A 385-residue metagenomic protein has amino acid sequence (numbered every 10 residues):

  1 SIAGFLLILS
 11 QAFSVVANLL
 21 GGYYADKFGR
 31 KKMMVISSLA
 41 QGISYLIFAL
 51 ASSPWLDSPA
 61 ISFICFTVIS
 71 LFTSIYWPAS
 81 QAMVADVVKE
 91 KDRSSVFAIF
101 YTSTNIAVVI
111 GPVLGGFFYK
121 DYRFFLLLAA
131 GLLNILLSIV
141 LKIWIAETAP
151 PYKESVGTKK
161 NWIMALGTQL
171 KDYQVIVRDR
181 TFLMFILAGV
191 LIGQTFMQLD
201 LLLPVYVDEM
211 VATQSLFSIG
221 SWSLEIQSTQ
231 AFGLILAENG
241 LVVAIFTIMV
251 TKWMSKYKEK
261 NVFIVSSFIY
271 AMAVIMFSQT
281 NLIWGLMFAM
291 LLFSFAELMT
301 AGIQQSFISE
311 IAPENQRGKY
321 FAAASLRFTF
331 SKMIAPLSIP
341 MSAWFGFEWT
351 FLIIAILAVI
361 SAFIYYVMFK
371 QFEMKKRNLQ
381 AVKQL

Functional and structural regions predicted by a protein language model:
Q11-L19, V108-V109, G240-I248, K332-P336: Residue-level signature of mid-helix packing/kink "hotspots" within the transmembrane helices of 12-pass Major
V16-S53: Conserved MFS/SLC helix-loop-helix module at the cytosolic interface between two early adjacent transmembrane helices
A17-R30, I245-E259: Helix-to-loop junctions at the C-terminal end of transmembrane segments in multipass secondary transporters
L39-L56, F268-N281: C-terminal ends and interior cores of transmembrane alpha-helices in multi-pass membrane transporters/permeases
S44, D57-I75, G285-M299: Hydrophobic core of transmembrane alpha-helices in multi-pass small-molecule transporters, especially MFS/SLC-type
F66-T104: Cytoplasmic helix-loop-helix junction between adjacent transmembrane helices in 12-TM secondary transporters
S138-G157, V367-A381: Helix-loop junctions on the cytosolic side of multi-pass membrane transporters, especially the intracellular loop
T148-I186, V382-L385: Juxtamembrane intracellular "pre-TM" segments in multi-pass secondary transporters
